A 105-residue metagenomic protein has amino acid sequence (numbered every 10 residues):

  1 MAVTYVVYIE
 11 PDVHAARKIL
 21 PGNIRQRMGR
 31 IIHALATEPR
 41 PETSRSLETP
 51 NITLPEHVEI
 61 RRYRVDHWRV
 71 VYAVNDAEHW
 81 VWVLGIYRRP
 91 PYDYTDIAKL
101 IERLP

Functional and structural regions predicted by a protein language model:
M1-H33: Arg/Lys-rich, positively charged N-terminal/basic patches that mediate binding to nucleic acids
M1-V3, P55-E56, A77-W80: Short, solvent-exposed loop/turn segments that connect beta-strands within catalytic domains and beta-strand-rich
V7, R61, V81: A broad, low-specificity signal marking well-ordered, structured residues that form hydrophobic/aromatic
H14, G22-I24, V58-R61, D66 (+1 more regions): Short alpha-helical segments used as structural interaction elements across diverse proteins
R17-I19, R62, A73-N75: Short histidine-centered beta-strand/loop micro-motifs that create catalytic or ligand/metal-coordination sites
R25, T37-R40, P91: Generic structural signal for secondary-structure transition and capping sites
A34-R64: A short, surface-exposed loop/turn module that caps and links secondary-structure elements
V65-R69, A73-P105: Enriched for short, Lys/Arg-rich terminal
